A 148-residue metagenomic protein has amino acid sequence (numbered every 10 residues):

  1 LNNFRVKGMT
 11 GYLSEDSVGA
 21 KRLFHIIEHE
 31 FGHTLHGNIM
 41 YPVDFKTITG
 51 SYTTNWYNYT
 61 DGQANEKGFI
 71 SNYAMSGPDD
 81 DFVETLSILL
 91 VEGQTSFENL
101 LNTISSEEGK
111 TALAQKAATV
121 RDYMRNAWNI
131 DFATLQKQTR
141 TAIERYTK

Functional and structural regions predicted by a protein language model:
L1-K148: Active-site-flanking segments in enzyme catalytic domains
